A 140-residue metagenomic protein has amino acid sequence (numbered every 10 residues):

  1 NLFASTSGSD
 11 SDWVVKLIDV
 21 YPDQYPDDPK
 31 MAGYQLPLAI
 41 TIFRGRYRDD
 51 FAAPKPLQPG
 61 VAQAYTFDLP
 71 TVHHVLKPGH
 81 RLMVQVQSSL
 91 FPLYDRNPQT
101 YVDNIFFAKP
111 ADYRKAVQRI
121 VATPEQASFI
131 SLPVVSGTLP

Functional and structural regions predicted by a protein language model:
N1-P140: Glycine/threonine-rich phosphate-binding loop and adjacent beta-strand/alpha-helix elements that clamp
